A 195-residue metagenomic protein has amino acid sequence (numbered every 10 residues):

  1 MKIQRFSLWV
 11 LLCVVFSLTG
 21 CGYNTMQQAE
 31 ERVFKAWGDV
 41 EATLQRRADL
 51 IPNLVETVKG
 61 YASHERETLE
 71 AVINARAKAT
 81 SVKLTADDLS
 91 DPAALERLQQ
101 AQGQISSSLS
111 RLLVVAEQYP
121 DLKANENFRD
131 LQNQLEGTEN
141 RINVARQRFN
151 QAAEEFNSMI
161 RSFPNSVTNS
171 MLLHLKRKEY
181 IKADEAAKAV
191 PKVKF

Functional and structural regions predicted by a protein language model:
K2-F195: A helix-centric hydrophobic-segment signal that preferentially recognizes long, alpha-helical stretches used
